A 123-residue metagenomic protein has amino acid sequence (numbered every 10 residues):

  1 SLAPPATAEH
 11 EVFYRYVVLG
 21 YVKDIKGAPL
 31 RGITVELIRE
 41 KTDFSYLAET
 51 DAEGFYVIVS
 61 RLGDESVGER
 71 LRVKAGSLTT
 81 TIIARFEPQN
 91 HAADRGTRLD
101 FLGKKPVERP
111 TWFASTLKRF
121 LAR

Functional and structural regions predicted by a protein language model:
L2-V17, Y21-K26, V107-R123: Beta-strand-rich domain onsets/edges
V17-L19, G32-T34, S45, G68-R70: Exposed beta-strand and adjacent loop surfaces of beta-rich binding modules that mediate intermolecular recognition
V18, I25-E40: Short, ordered, surface-exposed loop/turn motifs in non-cytosolic proteins
K41-V59: Short, acidic Ser/Thr/Gly-rich low-complexity loop/linker segments typical of extracellular and cell-surface proteins
D43, G63-H91: A short, solvent-exposed loop/turn motif at the edges and junctions of modular extracellular/periplasmic domains
T50-E53, P88-A93: Short proline/glycine- and polar residue-rich coil/turn motifs
D94-A114: Short, surface-exposed secondary-structure junctions/capping segments
